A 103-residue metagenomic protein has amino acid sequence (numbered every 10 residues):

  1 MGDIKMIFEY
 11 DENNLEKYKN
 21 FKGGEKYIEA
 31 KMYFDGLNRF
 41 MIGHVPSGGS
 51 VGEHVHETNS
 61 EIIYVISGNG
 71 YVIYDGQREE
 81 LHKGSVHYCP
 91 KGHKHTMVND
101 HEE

Functional and structural regions predicted by a protein language model:
M1-R39, G52: A short, N-terminal "cap"/entry segment at the start of jelly-roll beta-barrel domains of the cupin/DSBH fold
G36, T58, E102-E103: Short strand-connecting beta-turns/loops that link adjacent beta-strands
M41-H56: Conserved short histidine dyad/triad with adjacent acidic residue
T58-G70, D75: Glycine- and acidic-residue-biased ligand/ion/polar-headgroup-sensing regions
Q77-K91: Short acidic-glycine-tyrosine-enriched beta hairpin
K91-E103: Ligand-binding loop in jelly-roll beta-barrel domains
